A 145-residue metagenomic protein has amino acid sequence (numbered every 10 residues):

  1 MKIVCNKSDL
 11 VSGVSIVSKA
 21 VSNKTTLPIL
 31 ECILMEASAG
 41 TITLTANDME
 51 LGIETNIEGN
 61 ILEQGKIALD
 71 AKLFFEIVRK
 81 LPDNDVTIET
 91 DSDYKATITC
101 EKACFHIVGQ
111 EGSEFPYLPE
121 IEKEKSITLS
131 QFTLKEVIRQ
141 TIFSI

Functional and structural regions predicted by a protein language model:
M1-I145: Structural preference for solvent-exposed beta-strand-turn elements and adjacent flexible terminal/loop segments within
